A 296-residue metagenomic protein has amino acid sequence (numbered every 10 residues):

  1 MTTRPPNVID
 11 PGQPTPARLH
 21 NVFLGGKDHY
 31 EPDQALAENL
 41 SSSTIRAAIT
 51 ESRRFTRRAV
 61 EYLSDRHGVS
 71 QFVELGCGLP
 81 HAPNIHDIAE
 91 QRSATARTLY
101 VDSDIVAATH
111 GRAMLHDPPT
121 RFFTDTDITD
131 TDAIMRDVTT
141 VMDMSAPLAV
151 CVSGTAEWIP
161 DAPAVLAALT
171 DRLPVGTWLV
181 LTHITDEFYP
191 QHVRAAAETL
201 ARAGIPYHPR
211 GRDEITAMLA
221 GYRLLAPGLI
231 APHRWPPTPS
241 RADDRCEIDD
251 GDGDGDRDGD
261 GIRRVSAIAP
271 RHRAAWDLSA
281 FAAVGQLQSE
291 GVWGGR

Functional and structural regions predicted by a protein language model:
M1-T126, T131-D132, D137-M144, T170 (+2 more regions): Rossmann-like AdoMet
I128, V138-P163: A short SAM/SAH-binding and catalytic strip from SAM-dependent methyltransferases
T129, T155-W158, I184-F188, A231: Short "lid" loop at the C-terminus of a central beta-strand within the Rossmann-like core of SAM-dependent
L148-V152, L166, L173-I184: Conserved beta-strand signature within the Rossmann-like core of class I S-adenosyl-L-methionine
L169-T170, L219: Class I S-adenosylmethionine-dependent transferase superfamily signal
Y189-A203: Short, glycine-/aromatic-enriched active-site segment of Class I SAM-dependent methyltransferases
I205-L229: Short alpha-helix
R241-D250, G259-R296: Core SAM-dependent methyltransferase catalytic element
